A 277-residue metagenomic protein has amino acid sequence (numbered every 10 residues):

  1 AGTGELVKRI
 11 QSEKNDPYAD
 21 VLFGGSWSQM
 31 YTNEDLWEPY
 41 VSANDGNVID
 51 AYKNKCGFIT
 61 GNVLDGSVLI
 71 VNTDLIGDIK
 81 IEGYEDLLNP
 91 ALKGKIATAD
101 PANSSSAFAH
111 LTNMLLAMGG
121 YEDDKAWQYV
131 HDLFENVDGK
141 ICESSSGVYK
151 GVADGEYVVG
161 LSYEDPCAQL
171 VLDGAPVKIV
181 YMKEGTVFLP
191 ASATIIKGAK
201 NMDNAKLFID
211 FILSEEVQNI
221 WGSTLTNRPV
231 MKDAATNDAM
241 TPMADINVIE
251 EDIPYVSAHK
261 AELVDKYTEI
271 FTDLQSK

Functional and structural regions predicted by a protein language model:
G2-Q11, P17-E156: Extracytoplasmic ligand-binding site segments that recognize negatively charged/polar headgroups
K14, M118, G174, L225: Active-site catalytic pocket residues across diverse enzymes, especially alpha/beta-hydrolases
S28-N33, A153, V158-P176: A ligand-binding cleft/hinge motif common to bilobed small-molecule-binding domains
P39-S42, V177-M182, V230: Short hydrophobic/aromatic-enriched beta-strand-loop microsegments
A51, D65, Y129-F134, I141-C142 (+1 more regions): Periplasmic-binding protein-like
E85-L88, L115, H131, Y149 (+6 more regions): Non-transmembrane alpha-helical segments in soluble domains of secreted/periplasmic/extracellular proteins
T186-V187, A191, I196-E251: Mature extracytoplasmic/periplasmic domains
D238-K277: Extracellular/periplasmic bilobal clamshell ligand-binding domains
